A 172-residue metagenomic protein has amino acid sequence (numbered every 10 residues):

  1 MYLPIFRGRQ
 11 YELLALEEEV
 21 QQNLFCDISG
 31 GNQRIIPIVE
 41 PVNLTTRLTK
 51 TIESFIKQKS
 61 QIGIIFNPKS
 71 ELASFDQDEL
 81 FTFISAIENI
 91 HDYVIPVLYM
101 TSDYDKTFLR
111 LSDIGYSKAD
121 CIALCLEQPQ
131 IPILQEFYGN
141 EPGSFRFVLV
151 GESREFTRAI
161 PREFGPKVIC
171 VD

Functional and structural regions predicted by a protein language model:
M1, D27-S29, I90-V97, Y104-T107 (+4 more regions): Non-catalytic accessory regions used for complex assembly or targeting
M1-G30, V42-T45: N-terminal basic/disordered segments at the start of proteins
Q10-Y11, P41-T46, P68-S74, T101-T107 (+2 more regions): Short acidic, S/G/P-rich loop/turn micro-motifs used as interaction or catalytic elements
E18-E19, R47-S54, F108-S112, I133-F137: A short acidic, amphipathic alpha-helical/loop segment
V20-N32, F55-K57, E88-Y93, D113-K118 (+1 more regions): Flexible, charged surface loops at secondary-structure boundaries
P37: Conserved, mostly hydrophobic/aromatic
E53-S117: A broadly used, surface-exposed interaction patch
I133-D172: Long, charge-rich C-terminal accessory regions
